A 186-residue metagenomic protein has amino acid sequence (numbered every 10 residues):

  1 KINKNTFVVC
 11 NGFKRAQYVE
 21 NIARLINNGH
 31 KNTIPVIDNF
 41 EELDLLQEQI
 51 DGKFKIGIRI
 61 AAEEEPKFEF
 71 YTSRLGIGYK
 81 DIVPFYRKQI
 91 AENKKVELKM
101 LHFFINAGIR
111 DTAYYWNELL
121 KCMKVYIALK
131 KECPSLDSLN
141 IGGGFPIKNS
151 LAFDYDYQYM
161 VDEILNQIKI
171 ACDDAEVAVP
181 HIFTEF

Functional and structural regions predicted by a protein language model:
K1-S138: Active-site-proximal beta-alpha core segment in soluble small-molecule metabolic enzymes
A107-F186: C-terminal active-site-proximal or functional interface alpha/beta core segments in diverse enzymes
